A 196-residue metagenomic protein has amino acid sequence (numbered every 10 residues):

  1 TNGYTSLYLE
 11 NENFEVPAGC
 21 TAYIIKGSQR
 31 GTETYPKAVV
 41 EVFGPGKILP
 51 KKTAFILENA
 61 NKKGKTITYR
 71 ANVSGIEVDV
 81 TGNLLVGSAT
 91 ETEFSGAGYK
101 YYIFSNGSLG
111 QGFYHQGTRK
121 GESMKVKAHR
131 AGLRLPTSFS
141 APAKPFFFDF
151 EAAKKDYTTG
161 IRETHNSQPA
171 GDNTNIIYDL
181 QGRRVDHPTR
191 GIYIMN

Functional and structural regions predicted by a protein language model:
T1-A18, F43-Q111, G117-T159: A short, polar beta-strand/turn micro-motif
V16-Q29, T174-Q181: Change to "...patches in solvent-exposed regions of secreted, membrane-anchored, or virion-exposed structural
A18, K37, T137, A143-F146 (+2 more regions): Generic low-complexity segments that are intrinsically disordered, proline-rich and/or Lys/Arg-biased
T32-F43: Short linear interaction motifs
K155-N196: C-terminal outer-membrane/trafficking sorting elements
